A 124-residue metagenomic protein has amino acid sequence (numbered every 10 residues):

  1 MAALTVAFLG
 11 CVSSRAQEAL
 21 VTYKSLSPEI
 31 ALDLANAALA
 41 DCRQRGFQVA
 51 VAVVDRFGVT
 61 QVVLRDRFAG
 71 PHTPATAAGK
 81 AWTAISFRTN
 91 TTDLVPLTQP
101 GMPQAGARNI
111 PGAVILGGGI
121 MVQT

Functional and structural regions predicted by a protein language model:
M1-G10: Bacterial N-terminal signal peptides
C11, R15: Short-chain dehydrogenase/reductase
A16-T124: Flexible, solvent-exposed loop/hinge segments and secondary-structure transition points
